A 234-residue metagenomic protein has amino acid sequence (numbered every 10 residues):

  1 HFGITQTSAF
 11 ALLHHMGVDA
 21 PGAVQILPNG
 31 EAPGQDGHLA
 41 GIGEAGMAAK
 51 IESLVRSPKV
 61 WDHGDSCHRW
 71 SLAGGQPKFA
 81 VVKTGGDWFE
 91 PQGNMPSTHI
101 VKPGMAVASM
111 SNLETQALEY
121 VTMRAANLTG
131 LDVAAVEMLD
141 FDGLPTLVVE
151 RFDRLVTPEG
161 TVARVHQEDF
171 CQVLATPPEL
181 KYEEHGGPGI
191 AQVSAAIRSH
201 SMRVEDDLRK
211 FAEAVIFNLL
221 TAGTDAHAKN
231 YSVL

Functional and structural regions predicted by a protein language model:
H1-L234: Phosphate/dinucleotide-binding and metal-coordinating scaffold of catalytic cores in nucleotide-dependent enzymes
